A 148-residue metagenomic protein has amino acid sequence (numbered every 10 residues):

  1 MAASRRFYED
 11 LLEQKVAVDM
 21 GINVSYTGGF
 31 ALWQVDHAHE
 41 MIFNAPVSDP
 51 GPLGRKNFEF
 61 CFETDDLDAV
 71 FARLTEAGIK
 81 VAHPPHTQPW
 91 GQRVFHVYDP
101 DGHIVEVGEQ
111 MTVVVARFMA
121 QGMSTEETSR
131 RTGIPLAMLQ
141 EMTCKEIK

Functional and structural regions predicted by a protein language model:
M1-A2, P52-D101, Q121, R131-C144: Vicinal oxygen chelate
D10, R130: Alpha-helical residues within the helix-turn-helix
K15-G54, I104-E109, K148: Conserved short beta-strand elements that form part of the metal-binding/catalytic scaffold of enzyme active sites
Q34-H37, P89, H96, V107-T112 (+1 more regions): Short beta->alpha transition motifs characteristic of CBS
Q110-M123: Short, amphipathic alpha-helical "recognition" segments used to contact nucleic acids or chromatin
V115-F118, T143-K148: Structured core of small recognition/catalytic domains
E126: Residues within the helices of the helix-turn-helix
